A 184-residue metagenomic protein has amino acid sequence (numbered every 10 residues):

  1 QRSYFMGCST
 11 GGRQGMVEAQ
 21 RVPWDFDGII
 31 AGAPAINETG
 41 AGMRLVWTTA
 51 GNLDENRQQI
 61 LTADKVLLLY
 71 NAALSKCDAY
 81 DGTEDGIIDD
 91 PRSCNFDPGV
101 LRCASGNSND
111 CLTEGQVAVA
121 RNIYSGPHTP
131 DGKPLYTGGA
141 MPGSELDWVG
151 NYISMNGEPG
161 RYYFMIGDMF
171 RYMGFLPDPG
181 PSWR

Functional and structural regions predicted by a protein language model:
Q1-R184: C-terminal His-loop and adjacent cap/lid subdomain of alpha/beta-hydrolase
